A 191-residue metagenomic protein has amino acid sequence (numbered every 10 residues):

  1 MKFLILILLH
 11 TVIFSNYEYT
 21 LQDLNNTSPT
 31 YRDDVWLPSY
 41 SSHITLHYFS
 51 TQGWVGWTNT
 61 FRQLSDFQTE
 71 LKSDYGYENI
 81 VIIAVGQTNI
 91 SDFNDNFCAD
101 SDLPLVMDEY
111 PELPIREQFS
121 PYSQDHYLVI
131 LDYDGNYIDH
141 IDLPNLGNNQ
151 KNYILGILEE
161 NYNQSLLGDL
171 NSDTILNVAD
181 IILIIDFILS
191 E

Functional and structural regions predicted by a protein language model:
K2-S15, D102: Sec-dependent N-terminal signal peptides
I13-F14, L158-D169, E191: Low-complexity, Pro/Thr/Ser/Gly/Ala-rich linker/spacer regions in secreted, extracellular modular proteins
F14-P38, N59: N-terminal "domain-start" segment that seeds a small globular fold
S41-D66: Conserved redox-active cysteine motifs that mediate thiol-disulfide chemistry, especially di-cysteine Cys-X(1-2)-Cys
T45-F49, N79-G86, P104-M107, Y127-L131 (+1 more regions): Structural recognition of the beta-strand scaffold that forms the well-ordered cores of secreted hydrolase catalytic
I83, D95-I130: Short, internal strand/loop/helix patches that form the active-site neighborhood or redox-interaction surface
Q124, L128-L166: Thiol-/selenol-based redox modules, centered on thioredoxin-like and closely related oxidoreductase domains
L170-E191: Alpha-helical segments with a strong preference for the paired helices of cellulosomal dockerin domains
